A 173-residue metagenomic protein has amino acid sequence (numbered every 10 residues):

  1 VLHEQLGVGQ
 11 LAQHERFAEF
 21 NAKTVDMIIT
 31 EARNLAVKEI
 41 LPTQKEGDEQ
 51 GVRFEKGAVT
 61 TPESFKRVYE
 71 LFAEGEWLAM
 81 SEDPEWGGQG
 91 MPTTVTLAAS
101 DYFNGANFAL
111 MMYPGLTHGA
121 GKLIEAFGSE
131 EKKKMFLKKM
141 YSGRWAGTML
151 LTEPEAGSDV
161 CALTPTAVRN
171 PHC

Functional and structural regions predicted by a protein language model:
V1-M112, E131, M135: Amphipathic, small/basic residue-rich leader segments at the start of a protein or domain
G7-V8, G105, K122-E130, S142 (+2 more regions): Short, well-ordered loop/turn and helix-capping segments at boundaries between secondary-structure elements and domains
E85, L116, E153: Residue-level "edge-of-site" marker
Q89, E131-C173: Glycine-rich, Trp-frequent "lid" loop and neighboring beta-strands that shape and gate the flavin cofactor pocket
M112-E130, G157: N-terminal glycine-rich flavin-associated loop
